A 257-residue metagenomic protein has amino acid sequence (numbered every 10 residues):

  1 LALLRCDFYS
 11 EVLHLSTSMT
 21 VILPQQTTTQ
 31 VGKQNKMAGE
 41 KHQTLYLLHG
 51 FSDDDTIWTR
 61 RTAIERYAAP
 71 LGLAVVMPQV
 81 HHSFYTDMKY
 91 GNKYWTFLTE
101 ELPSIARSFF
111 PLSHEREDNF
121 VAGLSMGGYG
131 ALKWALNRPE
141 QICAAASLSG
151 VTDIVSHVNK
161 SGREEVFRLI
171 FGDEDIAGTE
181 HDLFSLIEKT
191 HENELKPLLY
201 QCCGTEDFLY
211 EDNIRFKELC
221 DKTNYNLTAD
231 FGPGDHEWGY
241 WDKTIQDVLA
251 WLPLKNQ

Functional and structural regions predicted by a protein language model:
L1-Q257: Non-catalytic cap/lid and distal C-terminal segments of serine-dependent acyl enzymes
